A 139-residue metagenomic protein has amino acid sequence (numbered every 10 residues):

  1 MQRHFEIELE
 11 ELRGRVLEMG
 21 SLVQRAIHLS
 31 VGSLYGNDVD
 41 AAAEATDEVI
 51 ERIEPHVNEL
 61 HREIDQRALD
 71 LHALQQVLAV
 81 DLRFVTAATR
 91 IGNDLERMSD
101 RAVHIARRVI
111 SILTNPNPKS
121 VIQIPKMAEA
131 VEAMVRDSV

Functional and structural regions predicted by a protein language model:
M1-V139: Cytosolic, long alpha-helical scaffolding segments
